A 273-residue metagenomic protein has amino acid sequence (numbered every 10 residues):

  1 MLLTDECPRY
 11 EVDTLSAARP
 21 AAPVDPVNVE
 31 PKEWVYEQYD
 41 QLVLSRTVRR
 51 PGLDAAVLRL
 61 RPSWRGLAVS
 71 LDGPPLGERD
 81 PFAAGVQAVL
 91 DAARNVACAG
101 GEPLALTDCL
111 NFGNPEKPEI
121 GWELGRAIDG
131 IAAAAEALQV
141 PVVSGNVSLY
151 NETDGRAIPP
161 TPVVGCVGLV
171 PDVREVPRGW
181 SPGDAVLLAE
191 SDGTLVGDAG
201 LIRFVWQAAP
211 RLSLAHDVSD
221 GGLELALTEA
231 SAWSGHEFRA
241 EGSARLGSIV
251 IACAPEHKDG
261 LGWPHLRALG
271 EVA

Functional and structural regions predicted by a protein language model:
M1-V24, L124-P162, I202-A273: Glycine-/charge-enriched secondary-structure boundary and capping motifs
D25-D192, A240-G242: Glycine-rich phosphate/pyrophosphate-binding loop regions near the starts of catalytic domains
A84, A88-A92, G200-F204, A226: Well-ordered alpha-helical segments embedded in enzymatic catalytic cores
D192-D198: Short, Lys/Arg- and Gly-enriched loop/turn segments at beta-strand edges
